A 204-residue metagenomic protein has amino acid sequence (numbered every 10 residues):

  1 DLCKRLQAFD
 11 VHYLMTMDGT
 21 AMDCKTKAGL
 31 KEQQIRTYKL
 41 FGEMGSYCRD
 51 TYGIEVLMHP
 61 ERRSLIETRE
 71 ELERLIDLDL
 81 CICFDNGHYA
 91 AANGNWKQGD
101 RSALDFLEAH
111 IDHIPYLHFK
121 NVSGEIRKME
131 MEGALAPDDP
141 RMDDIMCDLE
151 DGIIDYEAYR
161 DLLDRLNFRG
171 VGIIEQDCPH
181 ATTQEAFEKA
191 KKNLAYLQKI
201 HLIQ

Functional and structural regions predicted by a protein language model:
D1-F84, A91: Active-site acidic/histidine proton-transfer and metal-coordination neighborhood in alpha/beta enzyme cores
K4, D10, D50, R69-Q204: Histidine-acidic metal/acid-base catalytic patches
